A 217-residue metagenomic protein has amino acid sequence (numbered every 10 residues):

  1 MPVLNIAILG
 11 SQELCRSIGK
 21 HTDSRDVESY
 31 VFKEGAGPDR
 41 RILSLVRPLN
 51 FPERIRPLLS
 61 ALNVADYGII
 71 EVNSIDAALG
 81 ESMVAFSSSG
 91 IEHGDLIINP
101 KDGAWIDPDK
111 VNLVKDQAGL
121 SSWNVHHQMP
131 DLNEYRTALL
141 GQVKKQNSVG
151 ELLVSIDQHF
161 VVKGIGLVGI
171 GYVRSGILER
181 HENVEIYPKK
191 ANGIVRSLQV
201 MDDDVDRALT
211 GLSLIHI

Functional and structural regions predicted by a protein language model:
M1-F32: Conserved G1/Walker A P-loop phosphate-binding module
K20-V72: Switch I (G2) and immediately adjacent beta-strands of P-loop GTPase domains
L58-V64, I70-S121: Conserved C-terminal guanine-recognition region of P-loop GTPase G domains, centered on the G4
D102-E151, S155-D157: Canonical P-loop GTPase G-domain recognition
G150-G166, K190-G193, V205-T210: Short, basic/aromatic beta-hairpin or loop at an interaction surface
I177-E179, A208: Short, well-ordered loop/turn sites that connect or cap secondary structure elements
I215-I217: Conserved small/polar residues in nucleotide/adenosyl-binding loops
